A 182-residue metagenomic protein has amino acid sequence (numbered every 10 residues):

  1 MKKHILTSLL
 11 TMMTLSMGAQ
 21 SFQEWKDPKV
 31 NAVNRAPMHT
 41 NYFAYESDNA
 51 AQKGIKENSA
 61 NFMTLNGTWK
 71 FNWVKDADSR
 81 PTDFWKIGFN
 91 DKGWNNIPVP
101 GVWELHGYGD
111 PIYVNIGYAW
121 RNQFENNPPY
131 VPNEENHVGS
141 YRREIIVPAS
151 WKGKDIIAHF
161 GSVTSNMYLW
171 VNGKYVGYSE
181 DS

Functional and structural regions predicted by a protein language model:
M1-F22: Bacterial Sec-dependent N-terminal signal peptides
H4-I5, P37, Q123, E144-I145: Small/flexible residues
I5, L10, N58-S59, T164: Hydrophobic alpha-helical context, especially transmembrane and signal-peptide helices
T7, F62, I87, A149-W151 (+1 more regions): Generic structural signal for beta-strand residues in well-ordered domains
G18-N122: Accessory carbohydrate-binding/adhesion or oligomerization-edge regions at the termini of glycan-active proteins
E24-A36, A51, I55-K56, K70-V74 (+3 more regions): Accessory beta-strand-rich segments of carbohydrate-active enzymes
W120-N126, N133: Active-site pocket scaffolds in enzymes
